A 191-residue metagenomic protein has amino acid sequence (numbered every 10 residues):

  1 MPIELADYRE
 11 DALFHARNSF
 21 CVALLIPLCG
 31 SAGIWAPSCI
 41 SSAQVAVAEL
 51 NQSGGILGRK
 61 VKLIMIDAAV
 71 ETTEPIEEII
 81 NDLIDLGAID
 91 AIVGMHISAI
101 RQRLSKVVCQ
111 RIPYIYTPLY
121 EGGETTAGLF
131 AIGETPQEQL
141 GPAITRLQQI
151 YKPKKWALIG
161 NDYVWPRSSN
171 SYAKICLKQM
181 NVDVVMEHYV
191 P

Functional and structural regions predicted by a protein language model:
E4, I56-G122: Beta-alpha junction/loop-to-helix N-cap segments that form part of ligand/metal-binding clefts
A6-L24, L57-K60, Q148-K154: Immediate post-signal peptide segment of exported/extracytoplasmic ligand-binding proteins
D11-S19, A23-Q44, A68: Extracytoplasmic "Venus flytrap"
I26, M65, G160-N161: Short glycine-centered, acidic/aromatic-flanked micro-motifs in structured strand/loop junctions that mark active-site
I34-P37, S41, E74, E138 (+1 more regions): Soluble non-cytosolic domains of exported or imported proteins
S42-L63: Signal peptide-proximal N-terminal region of secreted/periplasmic/extracellular or secretory-lumen proteins
E71-P75, T135-Q139, P191: Short secondary-structure boundary/capping elements
D90-E187: Extracytoplasmic ligand/sensor domains, especially the bilobed periplasmic-binding protein
